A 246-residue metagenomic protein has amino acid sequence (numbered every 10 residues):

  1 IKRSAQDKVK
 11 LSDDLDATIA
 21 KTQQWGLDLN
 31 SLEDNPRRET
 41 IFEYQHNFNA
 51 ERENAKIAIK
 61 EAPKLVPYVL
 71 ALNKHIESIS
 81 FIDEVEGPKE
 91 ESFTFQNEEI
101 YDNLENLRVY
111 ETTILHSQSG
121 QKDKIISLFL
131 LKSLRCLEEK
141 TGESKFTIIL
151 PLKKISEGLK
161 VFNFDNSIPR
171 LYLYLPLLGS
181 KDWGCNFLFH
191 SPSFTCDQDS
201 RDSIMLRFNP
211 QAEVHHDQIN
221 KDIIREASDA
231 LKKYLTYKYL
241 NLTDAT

Functional and structural regions predicted by a protein language model:
I1-T246: GHKL/Bergerat-fold ATPase module
